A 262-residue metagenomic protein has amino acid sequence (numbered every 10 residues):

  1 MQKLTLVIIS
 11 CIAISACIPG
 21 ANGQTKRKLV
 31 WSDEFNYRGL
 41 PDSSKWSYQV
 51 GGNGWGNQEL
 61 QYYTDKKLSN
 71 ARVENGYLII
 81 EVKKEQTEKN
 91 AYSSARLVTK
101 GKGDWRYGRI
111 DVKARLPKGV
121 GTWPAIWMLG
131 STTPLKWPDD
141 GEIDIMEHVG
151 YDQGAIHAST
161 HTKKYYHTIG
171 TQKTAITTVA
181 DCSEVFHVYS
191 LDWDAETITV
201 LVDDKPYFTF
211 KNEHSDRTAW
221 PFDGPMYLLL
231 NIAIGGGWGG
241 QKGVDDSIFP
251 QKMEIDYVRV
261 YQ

Functional and structural regions predicted by a protein language model:
M1-T25: Bacterial Sec-dependent N-terminal signal peptides
Q24-Q262: GH16 jelly-roll
